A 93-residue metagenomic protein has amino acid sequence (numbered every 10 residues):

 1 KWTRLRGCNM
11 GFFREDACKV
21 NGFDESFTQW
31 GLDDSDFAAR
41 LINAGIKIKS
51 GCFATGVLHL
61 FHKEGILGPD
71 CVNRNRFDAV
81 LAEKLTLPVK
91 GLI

Functional and structural regions predicted by a protein language model:
K1, K47-G51, V57, K63-I93: C-terminal, non-catalytic tails of nucleotide-sugar-dependent glycosyltransferases
R4-N21, F27-K47, C52-F53: A short, conserved alpha-helix in the catalytic core of glycosyltransferases
N9, F13, D24, L67-D70 (+1 more regions): Compositionally biased, intrinsically disordered low-complexity regions
V20, L60-F61: Residues that scaffold the ATP/ADP-binding catalytic core of kinase and kinase-like folds
F37-A39, F61-E64: Short secondary-structure transition/capping segments
